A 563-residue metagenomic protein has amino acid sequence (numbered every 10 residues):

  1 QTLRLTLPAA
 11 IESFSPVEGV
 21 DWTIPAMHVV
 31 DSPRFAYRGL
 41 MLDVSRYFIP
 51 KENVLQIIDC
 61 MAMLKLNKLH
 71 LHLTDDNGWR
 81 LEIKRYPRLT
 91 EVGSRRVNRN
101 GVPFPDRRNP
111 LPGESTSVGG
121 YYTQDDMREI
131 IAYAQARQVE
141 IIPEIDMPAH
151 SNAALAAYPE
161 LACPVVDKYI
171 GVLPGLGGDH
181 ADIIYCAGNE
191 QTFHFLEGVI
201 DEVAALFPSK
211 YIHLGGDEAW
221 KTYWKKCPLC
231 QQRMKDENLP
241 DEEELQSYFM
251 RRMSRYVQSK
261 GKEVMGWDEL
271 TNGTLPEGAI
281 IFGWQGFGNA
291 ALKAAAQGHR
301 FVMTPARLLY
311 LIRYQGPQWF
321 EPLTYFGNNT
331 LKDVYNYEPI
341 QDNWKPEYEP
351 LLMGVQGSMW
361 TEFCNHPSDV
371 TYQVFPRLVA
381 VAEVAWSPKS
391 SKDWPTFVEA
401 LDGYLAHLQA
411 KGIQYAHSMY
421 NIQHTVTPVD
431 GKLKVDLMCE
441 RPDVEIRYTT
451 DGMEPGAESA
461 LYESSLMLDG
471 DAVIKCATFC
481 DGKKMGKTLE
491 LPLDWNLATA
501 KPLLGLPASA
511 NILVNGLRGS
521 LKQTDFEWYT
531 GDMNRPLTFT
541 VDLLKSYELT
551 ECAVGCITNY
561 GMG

Functional and structural regions predicted by a protein language model:
Q1-F35, Y335, D369, V384-K411: Contiguous, structured surface segment used for ligand recognition
Q1-H194, G198-Y211, R252, Y256 (+1 more regions): Feature activates predominantly on carbohydrate-active enzymes
F48-P50, D76-E82, P148-A154, H213 (+7 more regions): Flexible loop/turn segments at secondary-structure boundaries
P159, G175-L176, H180-G278, Q285-K293: Active-site neighborhood of glycoside hydrolase catalytic domains
G261, G266, T271-E277, G283-A406: Conserved alpha/beta catalytic core and glycan-binding cleft of carbohydrate-active enzymes
P388, K392-T540, I557-Y560: Short, compositionally stereotyped local motifs that mark structural "simplifiers"
T538-T550: Extracellular and analogous surface-interaction loops
Y547-G561: A short beta-strand element within beta-rich, extracytoplasmic domains of secreted/secretory-pathway proteins
